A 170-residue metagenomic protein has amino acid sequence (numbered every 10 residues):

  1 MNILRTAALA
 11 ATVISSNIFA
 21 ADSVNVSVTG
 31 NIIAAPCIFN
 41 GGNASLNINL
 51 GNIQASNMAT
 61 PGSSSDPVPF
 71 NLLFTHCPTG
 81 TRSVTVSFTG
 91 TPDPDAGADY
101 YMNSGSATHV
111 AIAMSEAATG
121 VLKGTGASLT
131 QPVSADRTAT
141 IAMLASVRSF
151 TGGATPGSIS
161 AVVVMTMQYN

Functional and structural regions predicted by a protein language model:
N2-I3, F19-N170: Mature extracellular/passenger domains of Gram-negative fimbrial/pilin and adhesin proteins
L4-T12: Sec-dependent signal peptide hydrophobic core
S15-N17: N-terminal signal peptide c-region/cleavage motif recognized by signal peptidases
